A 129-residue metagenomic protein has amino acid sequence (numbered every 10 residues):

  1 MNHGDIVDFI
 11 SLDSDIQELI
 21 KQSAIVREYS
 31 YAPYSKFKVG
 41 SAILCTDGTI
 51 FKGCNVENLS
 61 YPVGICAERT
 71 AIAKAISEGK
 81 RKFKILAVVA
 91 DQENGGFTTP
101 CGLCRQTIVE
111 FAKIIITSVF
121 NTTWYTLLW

Functional and structural regions predicted by a protein language model:
M1-Y29, E78-W129: C-terminal binding/interaction regions
Q22, A67-K74: Short, well-ordered amphipathic alpha-helical segments that serve as non-catalytic structural scaffolds within diverse
Y31-Y34: Short Gly/Pro-enriched turn/cap motifs at secondary-structure boundaries
K36, C66, K80-F83: Short connector loops at helix/strand junctions that flank enzyme active sites, especially segments positioning acidic
K36-C45: Short beta-strand scaffold segments in enzyme catalytic cores
N55-R69: Compact, glycine-rich, soluble single-domain proteins
